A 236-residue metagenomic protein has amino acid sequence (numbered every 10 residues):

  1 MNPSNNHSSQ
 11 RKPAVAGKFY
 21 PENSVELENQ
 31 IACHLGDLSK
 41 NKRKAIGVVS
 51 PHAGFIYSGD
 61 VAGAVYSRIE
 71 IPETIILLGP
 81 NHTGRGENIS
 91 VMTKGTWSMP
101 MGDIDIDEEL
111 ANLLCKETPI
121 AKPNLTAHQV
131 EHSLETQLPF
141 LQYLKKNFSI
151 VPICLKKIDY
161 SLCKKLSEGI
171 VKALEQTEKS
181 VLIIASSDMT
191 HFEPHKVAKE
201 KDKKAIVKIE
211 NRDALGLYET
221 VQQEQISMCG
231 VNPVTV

Functional and structural regions predicted by a protein language model:
N5-V236: Active-site histidine-anchored catalytic micro-motif
